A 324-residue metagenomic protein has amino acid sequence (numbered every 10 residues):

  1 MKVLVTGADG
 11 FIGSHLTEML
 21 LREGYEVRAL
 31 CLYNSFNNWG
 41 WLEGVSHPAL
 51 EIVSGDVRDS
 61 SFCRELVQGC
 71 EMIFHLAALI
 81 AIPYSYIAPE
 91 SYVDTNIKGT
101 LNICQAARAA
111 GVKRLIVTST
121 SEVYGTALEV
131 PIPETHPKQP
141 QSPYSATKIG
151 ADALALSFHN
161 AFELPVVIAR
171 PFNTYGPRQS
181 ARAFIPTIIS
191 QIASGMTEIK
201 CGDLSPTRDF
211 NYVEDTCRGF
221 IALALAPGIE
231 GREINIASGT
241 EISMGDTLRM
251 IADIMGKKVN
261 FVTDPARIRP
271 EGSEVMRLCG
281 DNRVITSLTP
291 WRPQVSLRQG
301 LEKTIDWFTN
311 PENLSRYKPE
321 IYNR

Functional and structural regions predicted by a protein language model:
M1-T174, K303, W307-F308, N313 (+1 more regions): N-terminal Rossmann-like NAD(P)+-binding domain of SDR-like oxidoreductases, especially those catalyzing
L16, I188, C217-A224, L248-I251 (+2 more regions): Hydrophobic "lid"/C-terminal helical patch of Rossmann-like NAD(P)-dependent dehydrogenase/epimerase domains
S46-L50, F162-P165, I189-K200, A226 (+2 more regions): A short C-terminal helix-loop "cap" of Rossmann-like NAD(P)-dependent dehydrogenase/epimerase domains
R58, I87, T95-K98, S142 (+7 more regions): Residue-level signal for the nucleotide or nucleotide-sugar donor/cofactor binding architecture
I149, T174-T187, S194-T197, V213-E214 (+3 more regions): Glycine/proline-rich active-site loop of Rossmann-fold NAD(P)-dependent oxidoreductases
G150, L154, F158, T187-I188 (+2 more regions): Hydrophobic alpha-helix immediately C-terminal to the catalytic Tyr-X-X-X-Lys motif of short-chain
P177-R182, S205-R218, E233-D253, Q294-R298 (+1 more regions): Substrate-binding strand-loop-helix patch in Rossmann-like NAD(P)-dependent oxidoreductase/epimerase domains
D203, G231-I234, G245-L248, G256-R277 (+2 more regions): C-terminal "lid/loop" region of Rossmann-like NAD(P)-dependent oxidoreductases
